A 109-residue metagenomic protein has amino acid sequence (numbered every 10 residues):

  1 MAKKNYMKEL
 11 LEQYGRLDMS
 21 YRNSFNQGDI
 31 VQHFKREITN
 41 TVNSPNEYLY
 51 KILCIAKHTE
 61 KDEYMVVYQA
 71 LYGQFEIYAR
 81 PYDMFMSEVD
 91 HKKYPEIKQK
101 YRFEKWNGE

Functional and structural regions predicted by a protein language model:
A2-D29: Mixed-charge, Lys/Arg-rich low-complexity intrinsically disordered regions
Y21-N43: Short coil-to-beta transition motif at edge beta-strands of beta-rich domains
N26, P45-L49, K61-E63, K98: Short connector loops at helix/strand junctions that flank enzyme active sites, especially segments positioning acidic
D29, Y50, M65-V66, Y78 (+1 more regions): A broad, low-specificity signal marking well-ordered, structured residues that form hydrophobic/aromatic
R36, K57, G108: Residues that form or immediately flank small-molecule/cofactor binding pockets and catalytic motifs
T41-K57: Short beta-strand-centered aromatic/proline hotspots
C54-F85: Basic/aromatic-rich interaction segments and small domains that mediate binding to polyanionic partners
F75-E109: Intrinsically disordered, low-complexity, charged/polar segments
